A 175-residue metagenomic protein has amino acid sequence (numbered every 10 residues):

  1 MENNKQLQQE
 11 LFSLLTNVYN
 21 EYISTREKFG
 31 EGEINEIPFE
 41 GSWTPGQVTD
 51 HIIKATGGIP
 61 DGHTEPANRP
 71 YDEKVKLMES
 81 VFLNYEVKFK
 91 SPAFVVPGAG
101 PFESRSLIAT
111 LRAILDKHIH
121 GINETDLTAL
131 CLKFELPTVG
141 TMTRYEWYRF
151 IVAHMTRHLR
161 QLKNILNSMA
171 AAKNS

Functional and structural regions predicted by a protein language model:
M1-E2, G32-E33, K90-G100, E135-T138: A short small-residue
M1-N20: Extreme N-terminal tail/first-helix region
S13, N17, D50, A113 (+1 more regions): DHp/HisKA dimerization-phosphoacceptor four-helix bundle of two-component histidine kinases and homologous
L15, Y19-Y22, T56, L111 (+1 more regions): Hydrophobic alpha-helical core bundles mediating ligand binding, dimerization, or RNAP-core interactions
E27-K28: N-terminal, non-catalytic alpha-helical interaction modules of very large eukaryotic scaffold proteins
N35-L83, E124-S175: Short, contiguous alpha-helical
E79-L130: Acidic/histidine-rich alpha-helical segments that form the ligand environment of transition-metal centers
